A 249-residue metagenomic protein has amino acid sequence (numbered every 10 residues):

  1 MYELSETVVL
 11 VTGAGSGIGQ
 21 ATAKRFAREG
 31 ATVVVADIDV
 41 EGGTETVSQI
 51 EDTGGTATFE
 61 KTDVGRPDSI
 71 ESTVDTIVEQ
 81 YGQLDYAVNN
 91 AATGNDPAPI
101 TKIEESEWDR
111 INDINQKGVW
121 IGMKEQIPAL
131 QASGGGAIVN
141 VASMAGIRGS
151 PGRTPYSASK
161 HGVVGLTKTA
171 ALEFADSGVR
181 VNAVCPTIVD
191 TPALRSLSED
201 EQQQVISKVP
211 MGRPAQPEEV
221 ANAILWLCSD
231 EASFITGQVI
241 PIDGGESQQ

Functional and structural regions predicted by a protein language model:
D75, I114-A132, A171-L172, D176 (+1 more regions): Amphipathic alpha-helical dimer-interface segment in Rossmann-like NAD(P)H-dependent oxidoreductases
G94-P97, R148, K208-M211, L225 (+1 more regions): Short C-terminal tail/terminal secondary-structure segment of NAD(P)H-dependent dehydrogenase/reductase domains
A98-I100, E104-N112, L194, E201 (+1 more regions): Substrate-binding pocket helix/loop in short-chain dehydrogenase/reductase
T101-I121, G135, V139, Y156 (+2 more regions): Catalytic Tyr-X3-Lys loop
M123, S159, T167: Active-site helix of classical SDR
S143: Residue(s) in the substrate-gating loop at a strand-loop-helix junction that position the organic substrate next
A175, R180, I235-G237: Short, small/polar-rich loop/turn modules that mediate ligand/substrate recognition or access, typified
V209-V220, E231: A conserved structural motif in NAD(P)-dependent oxidoreductases
